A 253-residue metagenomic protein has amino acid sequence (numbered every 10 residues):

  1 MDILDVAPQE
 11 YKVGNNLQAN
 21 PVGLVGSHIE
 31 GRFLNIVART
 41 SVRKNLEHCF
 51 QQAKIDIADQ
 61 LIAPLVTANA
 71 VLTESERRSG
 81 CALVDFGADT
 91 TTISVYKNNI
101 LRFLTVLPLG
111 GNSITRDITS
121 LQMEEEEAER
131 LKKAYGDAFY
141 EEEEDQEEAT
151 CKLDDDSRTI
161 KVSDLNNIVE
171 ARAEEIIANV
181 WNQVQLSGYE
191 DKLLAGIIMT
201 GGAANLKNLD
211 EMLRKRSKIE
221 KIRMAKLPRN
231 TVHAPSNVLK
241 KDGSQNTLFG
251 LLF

Functional and structural regions predicted by a protein language model:
M1-C81, G136-N166, S187-E190: Nucleotide/phosphate-binding catalytic cleft detector across ATP-hydrolyzing and phosphate-transferring enzymes
I36-I62, N98-Y140, G243: Glycine-rich phosphate-binding loop plus the immediately following alpha-helix
A38, D137-Y140, K192-R216: Glycine-rich phosphate-binding loops at beta-strand->alpha-helix junctions
F50, D85, I118, V180 (+2 more regions): Residue-level signature of catalytic and energy-coupling elements of molecular machines, predominantly ATP/GTP-dependent
L72-F103, I118: Gly/Thr-rich phosphate-binding beta-strand-loop-beta motif of the actin/hexokinase/Hsp70
R102-F103, R116, K161-D164, A195 (+1 more regions): Short beta-alpha connecting loops at secondary-structure transitions that line or flank enzyme active sites
I177, W181-G196: Phosphate/pyrophosphate-binding loops at sites that engage ATP/ADP/AMP, CoA/4′-phosphopantetheine, polyphosphate
A225-F253: Glycine-rich phosphate-binding/hydrolytic loop that grips phosphoryl groups
